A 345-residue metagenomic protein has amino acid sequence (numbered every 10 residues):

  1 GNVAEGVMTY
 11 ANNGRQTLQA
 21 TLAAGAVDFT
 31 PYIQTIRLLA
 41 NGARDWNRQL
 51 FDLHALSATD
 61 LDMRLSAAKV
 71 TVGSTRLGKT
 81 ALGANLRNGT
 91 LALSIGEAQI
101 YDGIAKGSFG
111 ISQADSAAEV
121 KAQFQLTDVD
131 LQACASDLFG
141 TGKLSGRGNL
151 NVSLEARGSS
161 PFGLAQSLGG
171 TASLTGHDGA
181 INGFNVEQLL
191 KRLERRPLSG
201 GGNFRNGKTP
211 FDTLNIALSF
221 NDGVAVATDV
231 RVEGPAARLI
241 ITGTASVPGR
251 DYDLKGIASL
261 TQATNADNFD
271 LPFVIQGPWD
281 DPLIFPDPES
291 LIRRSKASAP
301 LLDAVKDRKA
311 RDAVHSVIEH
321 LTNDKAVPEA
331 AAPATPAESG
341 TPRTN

Functional and structural regions predicted by a protein language model:
G1, N12, A26-D28, K69-T71 (+5 more regions): Transmembrane beta-strands of outer-membrane beta-barrel pores
G1-V7, L38, A43-R44, T75-G83 (+7 more regions): Amphipathic hydrophobic-ligand
N2, T9-R15, S159-L168, G202-N345: Extended terminal
G6, L22, L65, I95 (+5 more regions): Membrane-embedded beta-strand positions of outer-membrane beta-barrel proteins
L18-A58, K143, T171, G176-G207 (+1 more regions): Secondary-structure transition motifs
D28, E119-C134, K143-N149, A180-E187 (+1 more regions): Outer-membrane beta-barrel translocator/pore domains, especially the C-terminal barrels of Gram-negative outer-membrane
Q49-G89: Elongated, acidic membrane-bridging lipid-handling scaffolds and related periplasm/extracellular "bridge/tunnel" systems
D60-M63, N85-T90, D128-S136, F220-V224 (+1 more regions): Flexible, solvent-exposed coil segments and beta strand-coil junctions, predominantly the extracellular/periplasmic
